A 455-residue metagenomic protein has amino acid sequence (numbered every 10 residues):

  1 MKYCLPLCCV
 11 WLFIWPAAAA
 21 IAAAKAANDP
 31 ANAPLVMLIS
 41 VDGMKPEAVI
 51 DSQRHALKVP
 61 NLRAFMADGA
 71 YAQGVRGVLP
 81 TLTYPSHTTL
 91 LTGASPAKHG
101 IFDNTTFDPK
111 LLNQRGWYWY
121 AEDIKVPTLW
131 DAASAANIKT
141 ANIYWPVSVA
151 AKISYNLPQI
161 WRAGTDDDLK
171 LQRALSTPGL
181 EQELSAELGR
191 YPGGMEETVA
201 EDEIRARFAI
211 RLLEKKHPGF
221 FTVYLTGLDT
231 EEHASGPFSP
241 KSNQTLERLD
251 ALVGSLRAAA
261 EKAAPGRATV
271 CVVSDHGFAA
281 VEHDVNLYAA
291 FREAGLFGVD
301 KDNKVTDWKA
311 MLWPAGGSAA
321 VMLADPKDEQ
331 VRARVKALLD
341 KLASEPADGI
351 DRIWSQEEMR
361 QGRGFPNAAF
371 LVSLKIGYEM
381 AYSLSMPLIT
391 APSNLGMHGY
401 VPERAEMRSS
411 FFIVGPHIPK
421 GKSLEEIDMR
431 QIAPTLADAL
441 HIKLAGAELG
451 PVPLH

Functional and structural regions predicted by a protein language model:
M1-C4: Positively charged n-region of N-terminal signal peptides that target proteins for export
P6-A19: Bacterial N-terminal signal peptides
A19-A26: Boundary at the C-terminal end of the N-terminal hydrophobic targeting segment
D29-A31, A48-V49, V199-V223, L228-C271 (+3 more regions): A long, amphipathic alpha-helix that forms part of the scaffold/cap immediately adjacent to metal-dependent active
N32-P34, V41, Q73, P80 (+6 more regions): Secreted, luminal/periplasmic, and some membrane-associated catalytic domains that remodel anionic oxygen-ester
E47-A97, K139-A141: Short, structured active-site-proximal loop/turn typified by the sulfatase FGly-forming signature C/S-X-P-X-R
S95-G236, A343, A381: His/Asp/Glu-rich, glycine-adjacent segments that coordinate divalent cations and/or stabilize oxyanion chemistry on
E293-K336, N394-A439: Substrate-binding rim/cap in mid-to-C-terminal beta-strand-loop elements of soluble/periplasmic
